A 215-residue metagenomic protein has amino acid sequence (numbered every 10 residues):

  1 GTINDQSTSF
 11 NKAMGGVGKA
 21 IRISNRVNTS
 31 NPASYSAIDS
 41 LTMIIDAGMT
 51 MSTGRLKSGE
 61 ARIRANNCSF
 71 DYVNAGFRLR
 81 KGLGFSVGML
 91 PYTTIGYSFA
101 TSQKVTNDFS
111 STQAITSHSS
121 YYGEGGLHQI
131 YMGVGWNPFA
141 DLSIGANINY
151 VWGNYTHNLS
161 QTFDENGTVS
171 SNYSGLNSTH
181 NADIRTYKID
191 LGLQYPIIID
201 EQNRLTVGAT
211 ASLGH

Functional and structural regions predicted by a protein language model:
G1-H215: Subset of outer-membrane beta-barrel
